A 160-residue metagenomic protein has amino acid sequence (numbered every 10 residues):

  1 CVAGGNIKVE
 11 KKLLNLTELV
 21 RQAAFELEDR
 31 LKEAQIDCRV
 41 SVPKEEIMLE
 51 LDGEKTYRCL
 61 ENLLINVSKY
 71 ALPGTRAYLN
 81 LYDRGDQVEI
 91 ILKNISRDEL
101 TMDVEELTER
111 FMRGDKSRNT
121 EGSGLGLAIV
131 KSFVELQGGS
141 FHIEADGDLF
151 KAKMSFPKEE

Functional and structural regions predicted by a protein language model:
G4-V9, M48-L51: Conserved micro-motifs of the catalytic ATP-binding
E10-L13, K32, D37-I47: Conserved catalytic submotifs in the C-terminal HATPase_c
T56-L60: A residue-level detector for a conserved hydrophobic packing site within the catalytic ATP-binding domain
V67-S68: Short helix-loop "hinge" at the ATP-lid/N-box region of the Bergerat-fold HATPase_c
G74-D86: Short beta-strand/loop element within the Bergerat-fold HATPase_c
E99-M112: Short conserved segment of the HATPase_c
G138-G139: Conserved glycine-rich
